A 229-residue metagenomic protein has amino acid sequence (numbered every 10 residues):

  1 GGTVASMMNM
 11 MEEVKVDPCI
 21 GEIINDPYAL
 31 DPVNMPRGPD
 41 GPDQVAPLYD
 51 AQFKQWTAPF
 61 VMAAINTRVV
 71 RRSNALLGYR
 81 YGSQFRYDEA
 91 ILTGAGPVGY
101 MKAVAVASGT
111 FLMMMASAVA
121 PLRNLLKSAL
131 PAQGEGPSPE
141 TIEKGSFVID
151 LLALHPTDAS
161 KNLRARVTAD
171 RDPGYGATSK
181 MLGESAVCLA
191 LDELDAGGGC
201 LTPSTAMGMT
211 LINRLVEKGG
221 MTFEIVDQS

Functional and structural regions predicted by a protein language model:
G1-S229: C-terminal catalytic/substrate-binding lobe primarily of soluble NAD(P)-dependent oxidoreductases
